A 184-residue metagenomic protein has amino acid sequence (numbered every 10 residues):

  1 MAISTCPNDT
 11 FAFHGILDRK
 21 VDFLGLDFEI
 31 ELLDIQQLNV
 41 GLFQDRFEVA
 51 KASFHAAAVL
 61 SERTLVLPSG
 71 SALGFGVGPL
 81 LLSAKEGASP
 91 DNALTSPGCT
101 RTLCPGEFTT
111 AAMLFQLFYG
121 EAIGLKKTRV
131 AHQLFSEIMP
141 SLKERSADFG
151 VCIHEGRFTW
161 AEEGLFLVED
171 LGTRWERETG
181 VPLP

Functional and structural regions predicted by a protein language model:
M1-A72, A88-T95, R101: N-terminal hydrophobic or amphipathic helices and topogenic motifs
M1-R19, V77-F149, E155: Bilobed "Venus flytrap"/periplasmic-binding protein-like clamshell domains and structurally analogous long
F23, V59, G74, W160 (+1 more regions): A generic structural signal for short, non-catalytic loop/turn and secondary-structure boundary residues
E29-L33, R129-Q133, V168: General small-molecule cofactor/ligand-binding pocket signal
A58-S61, F115, T159-E162: Short loop/helix-cap segments at secondary-structure boundaries that form the rim of catalytic
L65-V66, T128-R129, F166-D170: Short secondary-structure junctions
V66-P90, T173-P184: Hydrophobic/proline-rich hinge and linker segments of small-molecule sensing/allosteric domains, predominantly
Q133-P184: Pocket-lining segment of extracytoplasmic ligand-binding domains
